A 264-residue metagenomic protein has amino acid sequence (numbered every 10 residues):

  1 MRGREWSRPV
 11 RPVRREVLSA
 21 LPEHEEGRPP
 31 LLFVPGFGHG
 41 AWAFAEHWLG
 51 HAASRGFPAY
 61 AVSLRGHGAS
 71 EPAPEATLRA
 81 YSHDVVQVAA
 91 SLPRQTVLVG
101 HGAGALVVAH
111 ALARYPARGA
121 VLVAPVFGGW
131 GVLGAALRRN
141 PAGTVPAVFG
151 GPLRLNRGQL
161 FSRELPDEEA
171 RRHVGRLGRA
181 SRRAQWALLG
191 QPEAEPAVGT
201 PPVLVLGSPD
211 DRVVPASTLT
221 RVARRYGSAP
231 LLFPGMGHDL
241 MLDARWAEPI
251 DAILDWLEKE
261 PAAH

Functional and structural regions predicted by a protein language model:
P35-G40, G102, P209: Active-site glycine-rich loops that stabilize anionic/oxyanionic intermediates across multiple enzyme folds
F37-L49: The serine-hydrolase catalytic nucleophile loop
H51-P72: Conserved alpha/beta-hydrolase
A80-T96: Conserved acidic catalytic loop of the alpha/beta-hydrolase fold
A113-A147, A184-P192: Flexible "cap/lid" loop of the alpha/beta hydrolase fold
G199, V205-G207, D211: Short beta-strand/loop motif that positions the catalytic acidic residue of the alpha/beta-hydrolase fold
R212-R221: Conserved alpha/beta-hydrolase "acid-adjacent" motif
L231-H264: Catalytic active-site module of serine/aspartate enzymes centered on a nucleophile-bearing elbow/loop
